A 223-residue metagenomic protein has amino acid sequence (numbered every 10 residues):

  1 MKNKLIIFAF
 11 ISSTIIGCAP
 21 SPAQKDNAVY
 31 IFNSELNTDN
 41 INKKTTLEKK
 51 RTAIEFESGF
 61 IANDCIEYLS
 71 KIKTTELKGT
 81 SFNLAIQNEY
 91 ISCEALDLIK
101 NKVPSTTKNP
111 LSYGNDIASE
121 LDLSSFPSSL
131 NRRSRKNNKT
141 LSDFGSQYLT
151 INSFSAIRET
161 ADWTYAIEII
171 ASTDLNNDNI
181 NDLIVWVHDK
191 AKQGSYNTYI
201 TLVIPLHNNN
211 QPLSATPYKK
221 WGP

Functional and structural regions predicted by a protein language model:
M1-K2: N-terminal secretory signal peptides that target proteins for export/translocation
L5-T14: Sec-dependent N-terminal signal peptides
C18-T173, V187-P223: Beta-propeller-forming repeat regions
N177-H188: Acidic/hydrophobic-patterned starts of short beta strands in beta-sheet-rich repeat architectures
